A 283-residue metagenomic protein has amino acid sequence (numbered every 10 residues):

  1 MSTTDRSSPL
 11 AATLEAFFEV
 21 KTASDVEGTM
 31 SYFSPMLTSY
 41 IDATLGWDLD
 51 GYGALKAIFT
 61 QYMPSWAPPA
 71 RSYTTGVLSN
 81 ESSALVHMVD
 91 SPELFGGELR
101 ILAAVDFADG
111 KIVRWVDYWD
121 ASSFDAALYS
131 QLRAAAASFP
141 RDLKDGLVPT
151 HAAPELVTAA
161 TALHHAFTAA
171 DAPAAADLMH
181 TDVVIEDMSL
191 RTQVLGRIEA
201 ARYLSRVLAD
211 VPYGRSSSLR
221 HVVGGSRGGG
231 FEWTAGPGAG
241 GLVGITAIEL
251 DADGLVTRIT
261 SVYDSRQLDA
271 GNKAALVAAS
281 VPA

Functional and structural regions predicted by a protein language model:
S2-A283: C-terminal and inter-domain tail/linker signature
